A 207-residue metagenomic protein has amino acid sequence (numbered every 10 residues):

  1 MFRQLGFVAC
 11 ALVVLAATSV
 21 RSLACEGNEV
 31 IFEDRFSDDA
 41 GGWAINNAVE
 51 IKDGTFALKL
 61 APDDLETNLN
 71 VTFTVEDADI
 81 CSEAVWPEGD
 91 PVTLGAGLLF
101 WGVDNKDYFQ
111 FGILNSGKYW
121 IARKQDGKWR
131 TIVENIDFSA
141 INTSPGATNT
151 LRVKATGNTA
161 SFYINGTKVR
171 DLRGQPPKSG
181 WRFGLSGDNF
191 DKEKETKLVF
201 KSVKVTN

Functional and structural regions predicted by a protein language model:
M1-A9: Bacterial N-terminal signal peptides that target proteins for export
C25-I45: Extracellular carbohydrate-recognition regions
F36, I80-S82, G146-T156, A160-F162: Short tryptophan-centered beta-strand motifs in secreted/extracellular beta-sheet-rich domains of glycan-recognition
F36, K201-V205: Extracellular beta-strand elements of beta-rich domains used for carbohydrate recognition/degradation or cell-matrix
A48-E66: Short carbohydrate-recognition loop motifs
A61-Q125: Secretory/extracellular carbohydrate-interaction modules and structurally similar beta-sandwich "look-alikes"
G127-T150: Short, aromatic/His-centered strand-loop micro-motif at the edge of beta-sheets
L172-V199: Flexible glycan-contacting loops in extracellular carbohydrate-active proteins
